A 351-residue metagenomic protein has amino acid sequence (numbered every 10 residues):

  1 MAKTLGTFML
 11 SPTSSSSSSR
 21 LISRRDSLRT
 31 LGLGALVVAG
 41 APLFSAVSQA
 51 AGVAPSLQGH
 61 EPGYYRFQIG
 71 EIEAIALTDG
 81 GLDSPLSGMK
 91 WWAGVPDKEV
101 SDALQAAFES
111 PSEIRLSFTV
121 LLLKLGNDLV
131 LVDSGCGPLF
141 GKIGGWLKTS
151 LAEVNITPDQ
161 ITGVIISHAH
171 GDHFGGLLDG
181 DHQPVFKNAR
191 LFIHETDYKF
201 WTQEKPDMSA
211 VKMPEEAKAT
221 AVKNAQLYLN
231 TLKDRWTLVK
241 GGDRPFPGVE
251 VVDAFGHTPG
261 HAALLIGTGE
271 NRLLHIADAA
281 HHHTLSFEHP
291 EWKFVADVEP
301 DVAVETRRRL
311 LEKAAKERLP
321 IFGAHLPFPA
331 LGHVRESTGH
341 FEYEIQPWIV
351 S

Functional and structural regions predicted by a protein language model:
M1-I22: N-terminal secretory signal peptides
L21-D26, V37-P55: N-terminal twin-arginine translocation
L21-S23, T30, L265, G269-S351: Cap/insert and terminal regions of metallo-dependent hydrolase folds
E61-V154, A263-D278: Conserved beta-strand hairpin/beta-sheet module of binuclear metal-dependent hydrolase folds, prominently
E71, L123, D133, I161 (+6 more regions): Divalent metal-coordination and catalytic microenvironments
D79-G80, S134-G137, A169, T196-D197 (+3 more regions): Active-site metal-binding loops of divalent metal-dependent hydrolases
S112-E113, F118-V120, K142-F192: Active-site metal-binding motif and surrounding structural segment of the metallo-beta-lactamase
G145, A152-I156, Q160, K187-D253 (+2 more regions): Metallo-beta-lactamase
